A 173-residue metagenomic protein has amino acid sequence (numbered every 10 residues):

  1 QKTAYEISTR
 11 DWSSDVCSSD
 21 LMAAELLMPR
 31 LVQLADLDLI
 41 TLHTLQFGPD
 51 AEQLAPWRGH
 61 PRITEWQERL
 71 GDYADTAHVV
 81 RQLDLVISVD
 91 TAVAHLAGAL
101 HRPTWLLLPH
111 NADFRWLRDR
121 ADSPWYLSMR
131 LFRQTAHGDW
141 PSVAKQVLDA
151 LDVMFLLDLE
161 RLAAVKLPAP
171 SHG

Functional and structural regions predicted by a protein language model:
Q1-D20: Single conserved hydrophobic/aromatic residue that forms the stacking wall/gate of nucleotide- or nucleobase-binding
I7, R30, Q146-A150: Alpha-helical elements of Rossmann-like donor-binding domains used by nucleotide-donor carbohydrate transfer enzymes
R10, A23, E68: Residue-level marker of regulatory loop/turn positions in helix-turn-helix DNA-binding domains and in histidine
S14, L45-F47, P109-H110, Q134: Cofactor-binding loop segments of dinucleotide-utilizing enzymes, especially the Rossmann-like FAD- and NAD(P)+-binding
S14, P141-G173: C-terminal amphipathic helix plus adjacent low-complexity, charged tail appended to glycosyltransferase catalytic
S19-M28: Glycine- and acidic-residue-enriched helix-capping/strand-helix junction motifs
M28, V32, D36-W105: Donor-binding and catalytic core of enzymes assembling or modifying cell-surface/extracellular glycoconjugates
Q53-E68, H95-M154: Nucleotide-sugar donor-binding patch of glycosyltransferase catalytic domains
